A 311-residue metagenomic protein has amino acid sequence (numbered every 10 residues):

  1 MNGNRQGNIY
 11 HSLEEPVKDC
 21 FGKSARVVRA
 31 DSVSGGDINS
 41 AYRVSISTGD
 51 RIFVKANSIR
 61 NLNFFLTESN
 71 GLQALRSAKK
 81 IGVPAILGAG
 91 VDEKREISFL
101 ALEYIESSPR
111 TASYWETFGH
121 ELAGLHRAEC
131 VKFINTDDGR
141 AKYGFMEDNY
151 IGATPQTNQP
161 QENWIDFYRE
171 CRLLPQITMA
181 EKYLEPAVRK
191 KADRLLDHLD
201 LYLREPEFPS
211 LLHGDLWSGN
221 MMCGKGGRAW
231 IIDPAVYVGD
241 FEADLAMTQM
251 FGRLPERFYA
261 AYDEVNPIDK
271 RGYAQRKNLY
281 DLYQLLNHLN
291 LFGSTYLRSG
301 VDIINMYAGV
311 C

Functional and structural regions predicted by a protein language model:
M1-S12, C20, A308-C311: Eukaryotic N-terminal low-complexity, Ser/Thr- and Lys/Arg-rich leader segments that predominantly function as
G3, H288-C311: ATP/Mg2+ or Mg2+-diphosphate-binding catalytic cores that bind nucleotide phosphates or diphosphates via glycine-rich
I9-F21, C130-L211, G224, E264: An alpha-helical support segment within catalytic cores of ATP-dependent transferases
K23-D31: Conserved N-terminal boundary motif of the eukaryotic protein kinase catalytic domain
D31-D166: ATP-binding pocket architecture of kinase catalytic cores
I59, D92, S107, L174 (+2 more regions): Activation segment
T157-P160, W164-R169, T178, F208-L211 (+6 more regions): Active-site Asp-x-Gly
L279-H288: Short helix/strand-capping connector loops at secondary-structure junctions
